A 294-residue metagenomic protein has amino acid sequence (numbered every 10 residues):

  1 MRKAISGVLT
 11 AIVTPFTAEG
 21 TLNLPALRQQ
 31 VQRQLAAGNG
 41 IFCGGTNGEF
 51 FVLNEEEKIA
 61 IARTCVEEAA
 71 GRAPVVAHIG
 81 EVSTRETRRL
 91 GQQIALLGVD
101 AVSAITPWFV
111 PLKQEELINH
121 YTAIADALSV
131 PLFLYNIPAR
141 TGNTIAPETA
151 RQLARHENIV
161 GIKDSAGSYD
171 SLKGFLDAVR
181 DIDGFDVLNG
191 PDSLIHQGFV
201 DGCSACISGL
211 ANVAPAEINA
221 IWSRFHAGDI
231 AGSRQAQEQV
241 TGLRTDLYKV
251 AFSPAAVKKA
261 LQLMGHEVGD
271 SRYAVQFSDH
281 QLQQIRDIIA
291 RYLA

Functional and structural regions predicted by a protein language model:
R2-G142: Active-site beta->alpha loop and helix N-cap motifs at the rims of alpha/beta catalytic domains
A4-T14, A37-G38, C203, I207-L210 (+1 more regions): C-terminal alpha-helical cap/extension of soluble enzyme domains
A18, L24, E55, P147 (+2 more regions): Alpha-helix N-capping/helix-start residues
L24, R28-V31, P147, L282-I289: Short, amphipathic alpha-helical "lid/cap" segments that border enzyme active or binding sites
L27, K58, A62, T87 (+6 more regions): A general structural signal for well-ordered alpha-helical segments in protein cores
I41, R72-A73, P131, E157-V160 (+2 more regions): Secondary-structure boundary/capping positions in well-ordered alpha/beta enzyme cores
A60, T64-A69, Q93, L97 (+8 more regions): Alpha-helical structural signal in soluble globular domains
D126, P138-T241, Y248: Catalytic alpha/beta core domains of metabolic enzymes, predominantly
